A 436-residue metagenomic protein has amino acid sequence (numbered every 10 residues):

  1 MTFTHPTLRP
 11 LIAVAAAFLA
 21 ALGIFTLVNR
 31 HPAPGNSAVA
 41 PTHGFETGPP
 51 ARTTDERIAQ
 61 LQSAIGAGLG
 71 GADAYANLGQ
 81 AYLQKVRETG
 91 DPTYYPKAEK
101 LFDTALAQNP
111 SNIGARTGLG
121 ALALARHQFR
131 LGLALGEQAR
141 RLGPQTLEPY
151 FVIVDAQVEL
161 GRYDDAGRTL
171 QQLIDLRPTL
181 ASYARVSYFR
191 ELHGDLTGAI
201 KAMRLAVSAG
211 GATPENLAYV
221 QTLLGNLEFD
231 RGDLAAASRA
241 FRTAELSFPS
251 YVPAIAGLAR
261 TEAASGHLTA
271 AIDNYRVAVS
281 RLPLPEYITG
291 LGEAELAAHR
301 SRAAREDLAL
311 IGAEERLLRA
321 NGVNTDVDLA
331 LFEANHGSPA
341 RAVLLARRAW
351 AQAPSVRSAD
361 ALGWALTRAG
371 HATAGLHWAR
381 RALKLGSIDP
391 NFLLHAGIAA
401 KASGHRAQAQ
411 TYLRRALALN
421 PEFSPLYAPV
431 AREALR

Functional and structural regions predicted by a protein language model:
T2-Q108, I113, A134, P421-E422 (+2 more regions): N-terminal leader/linker segments that initiate helical-solenoid repeat arrays
L69, P110, P144, R177-P178 (+9 more regions): Short coil turns that delineate tetratricopeptide repeat
D73, Q80, G114, E148 (+10 more regions): Start-of-helix register in tetratricopeptide repeats
N77, G118, V152, R185-V186 (+9 more regions): Canonical tetratricopeptide repeat
Q80, R87, A121, D155 (+8 more regions): Residue-level recognition of tetratricopeptide repeat
K85, T89-P92, R126, L160 (+7 more regions): Structural motif corresponding to the intra-repeat A-B loop/turn of tetratricopeptide repeats
